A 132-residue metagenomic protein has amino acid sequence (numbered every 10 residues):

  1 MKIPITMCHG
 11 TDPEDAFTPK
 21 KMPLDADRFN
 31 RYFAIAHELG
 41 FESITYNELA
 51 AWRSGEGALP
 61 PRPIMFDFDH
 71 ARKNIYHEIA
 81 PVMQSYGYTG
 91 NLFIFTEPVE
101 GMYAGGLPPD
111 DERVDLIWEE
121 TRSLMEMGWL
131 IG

Functional and structural regions predicted by a protein language model:
M1-G132: Catalytic alpha-helical scaffold of carbohydrate-active enzymes acting on polysaccharides/glycoconjugates
